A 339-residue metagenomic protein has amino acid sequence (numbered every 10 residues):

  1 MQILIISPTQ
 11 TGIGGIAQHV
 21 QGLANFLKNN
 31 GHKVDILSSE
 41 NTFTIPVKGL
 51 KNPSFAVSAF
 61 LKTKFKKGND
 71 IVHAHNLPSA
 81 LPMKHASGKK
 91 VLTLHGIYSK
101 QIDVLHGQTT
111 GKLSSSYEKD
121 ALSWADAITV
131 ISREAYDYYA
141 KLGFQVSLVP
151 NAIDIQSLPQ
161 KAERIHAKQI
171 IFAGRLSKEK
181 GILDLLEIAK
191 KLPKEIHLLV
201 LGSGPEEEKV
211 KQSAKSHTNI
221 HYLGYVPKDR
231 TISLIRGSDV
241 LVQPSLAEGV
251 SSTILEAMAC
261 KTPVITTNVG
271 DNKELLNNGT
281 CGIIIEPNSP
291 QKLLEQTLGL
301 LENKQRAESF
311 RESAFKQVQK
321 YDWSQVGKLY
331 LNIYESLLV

Functional and structural regions predicted by a protein language model:
Q18-G22, K168, F172-K191, P205-E208: A conserved mid-protein helix/loop that constitutes part of the nucleotide-sugar donor-binding site
T110-I128: Membrane-proximal helix-turn-helix segments that form the acceptor-binding/catalytic region of lipid-linked
L122, Y225-V226, S233-S238: Short alpha-helical donor nucleotide-sugar binding micro-motif in glycosyltransferases
E134, A152: Carbohydrate-associated surface elements
K211-V226: Nucleotide-activated donor-binding/catalytic signature segment of Leloir-type glycosyltransferases, i.e., the conserved
L246: Aromatic "clamp/platform" in nucleotide-sugar-dependent glycosyltransferases that forms part of the donor/acceptor
P263-T266: Short hydrophobic beta-strand element within catalytic cores of glycosyltransferases and related nucleotide-activated
N278-G279, I283-S289, G299-Q305: Conserved acidic donor-binding segment of nucleotide-sugar-dependent glycosyltransferases
